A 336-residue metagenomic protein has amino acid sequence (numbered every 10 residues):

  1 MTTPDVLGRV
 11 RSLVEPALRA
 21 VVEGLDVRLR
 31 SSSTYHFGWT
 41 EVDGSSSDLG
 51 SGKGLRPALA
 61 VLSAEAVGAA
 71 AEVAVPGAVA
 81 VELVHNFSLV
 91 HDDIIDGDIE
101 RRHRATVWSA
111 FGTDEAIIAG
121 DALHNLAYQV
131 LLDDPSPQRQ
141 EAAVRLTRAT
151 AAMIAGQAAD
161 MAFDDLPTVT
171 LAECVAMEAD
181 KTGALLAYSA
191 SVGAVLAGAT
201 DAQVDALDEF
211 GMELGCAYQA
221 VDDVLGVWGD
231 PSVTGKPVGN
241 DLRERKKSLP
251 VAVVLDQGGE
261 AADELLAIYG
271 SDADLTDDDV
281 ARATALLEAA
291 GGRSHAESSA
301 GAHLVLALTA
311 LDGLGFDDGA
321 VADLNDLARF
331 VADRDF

Functional and structural regions predicted by a protein language model:
M1-A80, V84, V90, I94-S109 (+5 more regions): Conserved N-terminal diphosphate/IPP-binding helix and adjacent helical/loop segment of trans-prenyltransferase domains
T3, L7, R11, L29 (+8 more regions): Hydrophobic packing residues in well-ordered alpha-helices of helical domains and bundles
F37, E41, A283-F336: C-terminal charged capping/lid subdomain of soluble metabolic enzymes
D48, R101-L123, P167-T182, D205-E209 (+2 more regions): Divalent-cation-assisted or electrostatically stabilized phosphate/pyrophosphate-binding catalytic cores
L55-V61, G120-Q129, L185-A190, K247-V253 (+1 more regions): Well-ordered alpha-helical segments within folded domains of soluble proteins
P57-A60, A74-D98, A149-I154, G183-A187 (+5 more regions): Active-site alpha-helical segments that house and flank conserved acidic catalytic motifs for diphosphate chemistry
A66-A70, V130-R145, D160-M177, S191-L207 (+2 more regions): Inter-helical turn/loop segments and adjacent helix faces that build the functional surface of alpha-helical bundle
D114, I118, A149, M153-Q157: Mid-bilayer segments of alpha-helical transmembrane spans in multi-pass integral membrane proteins that mediate
